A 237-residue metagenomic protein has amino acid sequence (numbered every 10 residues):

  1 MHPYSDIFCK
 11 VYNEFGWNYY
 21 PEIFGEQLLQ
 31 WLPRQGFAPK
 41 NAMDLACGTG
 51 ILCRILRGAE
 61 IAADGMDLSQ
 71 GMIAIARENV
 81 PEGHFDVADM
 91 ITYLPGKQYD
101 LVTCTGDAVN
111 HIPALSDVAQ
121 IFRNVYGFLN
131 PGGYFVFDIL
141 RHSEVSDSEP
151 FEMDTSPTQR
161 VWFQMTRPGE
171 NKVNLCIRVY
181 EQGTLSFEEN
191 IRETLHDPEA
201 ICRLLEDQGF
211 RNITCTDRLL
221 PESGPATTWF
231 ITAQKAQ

Functional and structural regions predicted by a protein language model:
M1-A38: Conserved class I S-adenosyl-L-methionine
M43, G50-T92: Class I SAM-dependent methyltransferase SAM/SAH-binding core
Q70-G71, V109-L115, Q120: Conserved SAM-binding loop
L94-L101: A short acidic, Gly/Pro-enriched loop at the edge of an enzyme's catalytic core that lines a small-molecule cofactor
T105-D107: Residues lining the SAM
A119-P131: A short glycine-rich, Lys/Arg-flanked "PGG" loop and its adjoining helix->strand segment in the class I
V136-L204: SAM-dependent methyltransferase
A200-Q237: C-terminal lobe and adjacent flexible extensions of AdoMet/dcAdoMet transferase-like proteins
